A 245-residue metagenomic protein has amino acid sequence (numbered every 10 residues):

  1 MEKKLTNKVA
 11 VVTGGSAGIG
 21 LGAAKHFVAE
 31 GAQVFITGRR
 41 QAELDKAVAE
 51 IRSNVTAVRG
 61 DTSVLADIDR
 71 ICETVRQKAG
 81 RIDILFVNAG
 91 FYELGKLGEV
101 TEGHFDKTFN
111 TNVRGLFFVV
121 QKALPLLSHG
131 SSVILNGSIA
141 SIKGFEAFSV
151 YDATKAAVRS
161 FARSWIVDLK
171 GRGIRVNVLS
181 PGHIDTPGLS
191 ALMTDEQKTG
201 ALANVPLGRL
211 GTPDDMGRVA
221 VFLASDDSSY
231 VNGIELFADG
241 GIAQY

Functional and structural regions predicted by a protein language model:
T6, K143, V221, N232-Y245: Short C-terminal tail/terminal secondary-structure segment of NAD(P)H-dependent dehydrogenase/reductase domains
V9, S16-G18: Conserved glycine-rich cofactor-binding loop
K96-L97, T101-F109, A201: Substrate-binding pocket helix/loop in short-chain dehydrogenase/reductase
V120, T154, A162: Active-site helix of classical SDR
P125, V167-D168, S229: Alpha-helical segment proximal to the catalytic Tyr-Lys
S138: Residue(s) in the substrate-gating loop at a strand-loop-helix junction that position the organic substrate next
K170, R175, V231-G233: Short, small/polar-rich loop/turn modules that mediate ligand/substrate recognition or access, typified
